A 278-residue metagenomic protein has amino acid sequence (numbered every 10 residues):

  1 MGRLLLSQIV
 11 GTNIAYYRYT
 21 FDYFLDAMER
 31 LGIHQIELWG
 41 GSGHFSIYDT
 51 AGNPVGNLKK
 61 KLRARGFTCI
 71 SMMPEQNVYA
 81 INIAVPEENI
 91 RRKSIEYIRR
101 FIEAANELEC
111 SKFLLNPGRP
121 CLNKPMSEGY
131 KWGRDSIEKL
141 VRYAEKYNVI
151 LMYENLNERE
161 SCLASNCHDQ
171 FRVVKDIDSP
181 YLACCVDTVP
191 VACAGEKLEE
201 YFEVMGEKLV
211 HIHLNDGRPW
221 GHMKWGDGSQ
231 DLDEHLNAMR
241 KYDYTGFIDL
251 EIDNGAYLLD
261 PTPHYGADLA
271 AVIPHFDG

Functional and structural regions predicted by a protein language model:
M1-C110, E145, S179, A183 (+3 more regions): N-terminal pre-domain/capping segments
M1-V10, R18-G32, E109-S111, A164-V186 (+1 more regions): Histidine-acidic metal/acid-base catalytic patches
V10-T12, G43-H44, L58, M126-S127 (+3 more regions): Short linear motifs at secondary-structure transitions and domain/linker junctions
A15, G40-S42, E75-V78, P117-C121 (+4 more regions): Active-site-proximal loop/turn and secondary-structure-junction residues that shape catalytic pockets, frequently
Y23, A64, I81-A183, C193: Active-site acidic/histidine proton-transfer and metal-coordination neighborhood in alpha/beta enzyme cores
F45-Y48, N123-K124, R159-C162, G221-K224 (+1 more regions): A generic structural signal for short coil/turn motifs at secondary-structure boundaries
A51-P54, E87-S94, M126-G129, G133 (+5 more regions): Residue-level preference for long, well-ordered alpha-helices that form the structural scaffold of enzyme catalytic
